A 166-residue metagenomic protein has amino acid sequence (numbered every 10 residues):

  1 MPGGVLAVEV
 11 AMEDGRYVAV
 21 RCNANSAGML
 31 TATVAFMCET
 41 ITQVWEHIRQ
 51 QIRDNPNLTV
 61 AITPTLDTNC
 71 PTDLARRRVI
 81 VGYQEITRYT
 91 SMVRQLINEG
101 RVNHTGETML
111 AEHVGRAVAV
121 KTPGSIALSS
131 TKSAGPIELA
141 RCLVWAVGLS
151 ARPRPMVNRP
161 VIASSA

Functional and structural regions predicted by a protein language model:
M1-I80, T87, S91, T105-A166: RNase H-like, metal-dependent nuclease domains and their acidic two-metal-ion catalytic environment used
G100-R101: Short glycine-centered helix-capping/turn motifs at secondary-structure transition points
